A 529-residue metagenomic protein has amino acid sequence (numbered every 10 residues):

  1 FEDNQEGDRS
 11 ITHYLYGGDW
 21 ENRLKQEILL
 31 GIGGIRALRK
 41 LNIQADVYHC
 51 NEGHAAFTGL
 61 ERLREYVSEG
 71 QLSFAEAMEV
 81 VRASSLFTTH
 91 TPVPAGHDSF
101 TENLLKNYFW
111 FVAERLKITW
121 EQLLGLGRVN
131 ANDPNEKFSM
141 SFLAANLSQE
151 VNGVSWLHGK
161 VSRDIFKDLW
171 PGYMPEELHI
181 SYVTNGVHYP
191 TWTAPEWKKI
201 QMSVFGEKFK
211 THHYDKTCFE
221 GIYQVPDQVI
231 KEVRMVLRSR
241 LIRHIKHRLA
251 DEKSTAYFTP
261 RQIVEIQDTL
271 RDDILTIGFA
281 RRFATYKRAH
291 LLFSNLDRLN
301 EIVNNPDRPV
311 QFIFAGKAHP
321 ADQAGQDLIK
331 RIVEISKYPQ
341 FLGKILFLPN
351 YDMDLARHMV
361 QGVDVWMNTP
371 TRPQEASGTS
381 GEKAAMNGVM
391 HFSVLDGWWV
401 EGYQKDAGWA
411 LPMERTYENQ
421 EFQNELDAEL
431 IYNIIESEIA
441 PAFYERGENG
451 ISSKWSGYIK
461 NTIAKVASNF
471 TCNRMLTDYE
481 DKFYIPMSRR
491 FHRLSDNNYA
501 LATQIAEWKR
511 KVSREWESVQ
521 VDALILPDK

Functional and structural regions predicted by a protein language model:
F1-K529: Catalytic cores of carbohydrate-active enzymes across secretory and cytosolic contexts
